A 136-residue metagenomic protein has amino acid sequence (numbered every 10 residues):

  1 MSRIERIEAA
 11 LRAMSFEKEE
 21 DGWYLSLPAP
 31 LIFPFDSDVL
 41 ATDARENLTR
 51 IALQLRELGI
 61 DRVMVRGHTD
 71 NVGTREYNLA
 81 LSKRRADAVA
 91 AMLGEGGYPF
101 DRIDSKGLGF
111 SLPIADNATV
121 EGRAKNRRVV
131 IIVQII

Functional and structural regions predicted by a protein language model:
R3-K18, I32-R66, A91-E95, I131-I136: Periplasmic peptidoglycan-binding/anchoring modules of Gram-negative envelope and division proteins
E8, S15, L25, F100-R102 (+1 more regions): Alpha-helical protein-protein interaction elements
E20-Y24, R128: A generic structural signal for beta-strand entry/edge sites
W23, D38-L40, N47, S105 (+1 more regions): Residue-level detector of solvent-exposed, low-hydrophobicity positions
Y24-P34: Acidic/histidine-rich, surface-exposed loop or edge segments in extracytoplasmic proteins
L31-I32, V39, N71, S111: Active-site/binding-pocket entry motifs
R66-I136: Periplasmic OmpA-like peptidoglycan-binding domain that tethers envelope proteins to the cell wall
